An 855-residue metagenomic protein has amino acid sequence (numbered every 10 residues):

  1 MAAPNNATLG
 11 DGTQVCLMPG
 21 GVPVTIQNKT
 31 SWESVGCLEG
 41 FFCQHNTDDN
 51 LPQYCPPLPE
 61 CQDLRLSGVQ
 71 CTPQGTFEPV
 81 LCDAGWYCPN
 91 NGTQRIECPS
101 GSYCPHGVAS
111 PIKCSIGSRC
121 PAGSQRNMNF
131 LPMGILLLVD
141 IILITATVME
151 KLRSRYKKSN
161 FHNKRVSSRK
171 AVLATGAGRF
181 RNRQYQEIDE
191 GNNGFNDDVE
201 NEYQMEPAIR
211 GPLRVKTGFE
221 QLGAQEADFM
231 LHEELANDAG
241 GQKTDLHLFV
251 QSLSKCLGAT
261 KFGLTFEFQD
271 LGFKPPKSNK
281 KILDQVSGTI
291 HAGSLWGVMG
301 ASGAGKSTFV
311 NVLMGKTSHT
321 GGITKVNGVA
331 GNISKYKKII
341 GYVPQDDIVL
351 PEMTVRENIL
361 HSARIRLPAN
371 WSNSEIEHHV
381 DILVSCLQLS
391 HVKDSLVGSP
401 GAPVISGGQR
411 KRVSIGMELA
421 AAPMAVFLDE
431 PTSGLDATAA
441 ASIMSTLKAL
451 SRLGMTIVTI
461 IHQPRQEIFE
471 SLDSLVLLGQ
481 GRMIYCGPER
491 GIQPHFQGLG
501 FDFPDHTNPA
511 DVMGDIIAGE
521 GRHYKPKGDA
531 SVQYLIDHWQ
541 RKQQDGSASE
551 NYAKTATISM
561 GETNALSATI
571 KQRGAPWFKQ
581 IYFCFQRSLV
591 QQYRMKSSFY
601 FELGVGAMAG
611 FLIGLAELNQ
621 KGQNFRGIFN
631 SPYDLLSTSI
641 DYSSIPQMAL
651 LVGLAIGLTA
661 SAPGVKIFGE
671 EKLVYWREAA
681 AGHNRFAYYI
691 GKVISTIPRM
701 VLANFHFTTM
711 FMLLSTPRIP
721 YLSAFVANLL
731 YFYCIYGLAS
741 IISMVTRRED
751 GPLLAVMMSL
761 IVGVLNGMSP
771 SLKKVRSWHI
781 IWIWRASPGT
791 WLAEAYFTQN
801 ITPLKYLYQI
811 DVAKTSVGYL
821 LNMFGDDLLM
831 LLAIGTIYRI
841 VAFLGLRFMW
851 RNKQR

Functional and structural regions predicted by a protein language model:
M1-N201, E206-I209, D284: Disulfide-rich, cysteine-dense extracellular ectodomains and adjacent flexible linkers of secreted and cell-surface
M299-S302: The feature captures the beta-strand-to-loop junction immediately N-terminal to the Walker
L313-M314: Helix-to-loop junction immediately C-terminal to a conserved catalytic motif
K338, D346, P351-P368, E375 (+1 more regions): Q-loop/switch helix immediately C-terminal to the Walker
L360, E375-S395: Conserved ABC ATPase "signature" region
E418-L419: ABC ATPase C-loop
V426-E430: Catalytic Walker B motif of ABC-type/P-loop ATPase nucleotide-binding domains
I484, G498-F501, P509, G519 (+1 more regions): Membrane-spanning alpha-helical segments of multipass transporters and channels
